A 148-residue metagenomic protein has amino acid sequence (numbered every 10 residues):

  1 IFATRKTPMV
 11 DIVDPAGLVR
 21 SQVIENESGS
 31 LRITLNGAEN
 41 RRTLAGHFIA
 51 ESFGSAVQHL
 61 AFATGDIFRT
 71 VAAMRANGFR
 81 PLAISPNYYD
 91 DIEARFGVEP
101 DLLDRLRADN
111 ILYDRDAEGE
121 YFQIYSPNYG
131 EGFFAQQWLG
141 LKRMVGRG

Functional and structural regions predicted by a protein language model:
I1-R5, P15-G148: Glyoxalase I/VOC metalloenzyme domain signal
P8: Conserved S-adenosyl-L-methionine
